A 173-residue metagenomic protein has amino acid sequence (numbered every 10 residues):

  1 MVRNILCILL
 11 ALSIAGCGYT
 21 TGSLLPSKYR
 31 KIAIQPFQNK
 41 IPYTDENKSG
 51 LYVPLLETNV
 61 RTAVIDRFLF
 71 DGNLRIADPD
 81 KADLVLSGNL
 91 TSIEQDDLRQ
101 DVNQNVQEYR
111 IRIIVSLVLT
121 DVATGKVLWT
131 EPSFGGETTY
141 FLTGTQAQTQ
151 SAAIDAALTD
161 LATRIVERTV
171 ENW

Functional and structural regions predicted by a protein language model:
M1-G16: Sec-dependent bacterial lipoprotein signal peptides
L12, T62, D66, L117 (+1 more regions): Short, residue-level hotspots on alpha-helical faces of the histone-fold and other alpha-helical interaction modules
G16-I65, N73, K81, A123 (+1 more regions): A structural "domain/chain start" motif
I34-F37, F68, G88, V115 (+2 more regions): Buried hydrophobic packing residues in well-ordered domains
L51-N59, V102-Q107, G144-A156: Residues at secondary-structure transition points
E57, Q150-W173: Compositionally biased, intrinsically disordered linkers/stalks adjacent to structured regions
F70-R75, D80-L128, G136-Q148: Surface-exposed short loop/turn segments
